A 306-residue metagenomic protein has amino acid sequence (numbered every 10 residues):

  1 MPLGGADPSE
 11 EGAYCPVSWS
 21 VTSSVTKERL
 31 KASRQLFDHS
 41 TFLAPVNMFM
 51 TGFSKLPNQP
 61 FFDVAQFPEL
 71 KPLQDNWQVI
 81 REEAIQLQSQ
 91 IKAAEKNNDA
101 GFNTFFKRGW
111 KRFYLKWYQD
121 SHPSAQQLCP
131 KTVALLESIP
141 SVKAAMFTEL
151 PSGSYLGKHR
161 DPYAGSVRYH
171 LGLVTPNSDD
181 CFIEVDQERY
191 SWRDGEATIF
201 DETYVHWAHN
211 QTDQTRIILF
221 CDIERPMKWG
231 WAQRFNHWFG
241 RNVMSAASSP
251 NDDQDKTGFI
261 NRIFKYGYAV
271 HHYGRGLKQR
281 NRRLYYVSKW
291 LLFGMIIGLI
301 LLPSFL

Functional and structural regions predicted by a protein language model:
P2-G5, E11-R160, S166, S178-C181 (+3 more regions): Fe(II)/2-oxoglutarate oxygenase catalytic core
S152, Y204-H206, E224-P226: Short, solvent-exposed loop/turn segments at secondary-structure junctions
L156-H159, C181-I183, F200, H206-T212: Short beta-strand His + acidic residue motifs that chelate non-heme Fe in jelly-roll/DSBH and cupin folds
R168-L173, Q214-W229: A short hydrophobic beta-strand segment most commonly corresponding to one strand of the jelly-roll/cupin
L173-D194: A short beta-strand-loop-beta hairpin characteristic of the jelly-roll/cupin
Y190, H206-A208, A232: Membrane-associated alpha-helix detector
S191-V205: Conserved metal-binding segment of the jelly-roll/cupin
R280-L292: N-terminal Sec-pathway targeting helices
